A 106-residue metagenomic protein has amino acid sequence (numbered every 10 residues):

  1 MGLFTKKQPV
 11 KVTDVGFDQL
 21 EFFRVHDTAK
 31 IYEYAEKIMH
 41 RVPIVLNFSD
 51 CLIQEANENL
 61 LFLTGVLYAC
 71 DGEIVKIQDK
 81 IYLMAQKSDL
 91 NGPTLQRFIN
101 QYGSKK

Functional and structural regions predicted by a protein language model:
M1-R24, N100-K106: N-terminal leader/presequence segments that are low-structure and precede the mature protein or first folded domain
Q19, H40-I44, D79-K80: A generic structural signal for short beta-strands and their flanking turns/coil linkers
E21-V25, I31, D71-I74, Q78: Divalent-cation
F22-V25, V45-D50, M84-A85: Conserved beta-strand segments of the P-loop GTPase G domain that flank and frequently precede/overlap
V25-R41: A short, well-ordered alpha-helical element
I38-M39, L61-G65, N100: Short, solvent-exposed amphipathic alpha-helical segments in soluble enzyme and RNA/protein-processing domains
C51-I53, N57-I74: Amphipathic, hydrophobic secondary-structure cores in small proteins
C70, I74-I81, K87-K106: Helix-rich interaction surfaces within compact, conserved domain-sized segments that mediate assembly or partner
